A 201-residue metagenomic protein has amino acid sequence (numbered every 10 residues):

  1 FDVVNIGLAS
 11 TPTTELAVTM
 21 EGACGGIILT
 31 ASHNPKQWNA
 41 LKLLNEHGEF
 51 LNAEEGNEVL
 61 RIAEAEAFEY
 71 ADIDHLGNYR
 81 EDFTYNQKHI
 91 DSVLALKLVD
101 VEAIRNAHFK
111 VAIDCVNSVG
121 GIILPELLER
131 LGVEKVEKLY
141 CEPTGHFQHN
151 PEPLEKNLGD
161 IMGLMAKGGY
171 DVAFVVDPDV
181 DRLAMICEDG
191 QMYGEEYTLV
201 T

Functional and structural regions predicted by a protein language model:
F1-W38, E126-I186: N-terminal small/polar loop signature for handling phosphorylated ligands or for N-terminal nucleophile
S10, P35, L51, V116 (+1 more regions): Glycine-/small-residue-rich active-site loops that bind phosphorylated ligands and cofactors
S10-P12, T198-T201: Short alpha-helices
C24-N34, E58-A65, T84, T198: A short, terminal or domain-edge coil/loop segment
Q37-E46, I123-P125, D181-V200: Short Gly/Thr/Asp-enriched flexible loops that form oxyanion-binding sites at enzyme active sites
N39-G168: Gly/Ser/Thr-enriched, mixed-charge loops and adjacent short helices that form phosphate/oxyanion-binding elements
